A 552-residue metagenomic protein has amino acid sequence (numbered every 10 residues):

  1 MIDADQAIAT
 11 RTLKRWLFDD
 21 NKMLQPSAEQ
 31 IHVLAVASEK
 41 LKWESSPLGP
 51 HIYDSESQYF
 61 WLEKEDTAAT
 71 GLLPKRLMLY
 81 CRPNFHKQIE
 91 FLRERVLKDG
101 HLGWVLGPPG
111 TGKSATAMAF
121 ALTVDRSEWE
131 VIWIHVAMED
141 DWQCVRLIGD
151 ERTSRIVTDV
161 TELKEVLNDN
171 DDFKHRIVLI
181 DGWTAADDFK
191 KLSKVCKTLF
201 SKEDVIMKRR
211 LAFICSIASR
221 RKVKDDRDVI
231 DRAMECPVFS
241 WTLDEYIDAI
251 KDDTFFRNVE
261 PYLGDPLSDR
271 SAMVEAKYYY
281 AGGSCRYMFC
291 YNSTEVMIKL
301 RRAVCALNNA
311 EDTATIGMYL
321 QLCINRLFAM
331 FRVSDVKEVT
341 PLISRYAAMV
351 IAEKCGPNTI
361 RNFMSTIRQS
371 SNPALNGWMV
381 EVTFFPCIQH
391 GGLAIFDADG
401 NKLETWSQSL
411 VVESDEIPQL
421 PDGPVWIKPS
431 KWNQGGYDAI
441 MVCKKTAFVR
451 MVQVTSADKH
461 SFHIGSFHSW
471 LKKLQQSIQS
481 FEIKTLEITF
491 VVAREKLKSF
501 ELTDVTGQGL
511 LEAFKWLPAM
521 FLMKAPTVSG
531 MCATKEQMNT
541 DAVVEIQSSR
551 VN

Functional and structural regions predicted by a protein language model:
M1-P109, S114-N552: Charge-enriched interaction surfaces
